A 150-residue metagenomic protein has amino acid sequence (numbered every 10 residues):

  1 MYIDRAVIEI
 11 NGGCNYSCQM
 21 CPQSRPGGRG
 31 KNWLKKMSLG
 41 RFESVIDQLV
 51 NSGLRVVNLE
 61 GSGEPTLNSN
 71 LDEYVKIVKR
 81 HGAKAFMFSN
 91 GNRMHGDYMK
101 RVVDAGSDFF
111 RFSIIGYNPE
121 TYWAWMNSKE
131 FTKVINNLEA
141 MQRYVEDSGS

Functional and structural regions predicted by a protein language model:
M1-F109, E120, A124-W125, K129-T132 (+2 more regions): Conserved alpha-helical substructure of the radical SAM core
G116: The feature captures the short pre-catalytic strand/loop hairpin that immediately precedes and shapes the active-site
Y144-S150: Short, intrinsically disordered, charge-balanced linker/junction segments flanking boundaries in proteins
